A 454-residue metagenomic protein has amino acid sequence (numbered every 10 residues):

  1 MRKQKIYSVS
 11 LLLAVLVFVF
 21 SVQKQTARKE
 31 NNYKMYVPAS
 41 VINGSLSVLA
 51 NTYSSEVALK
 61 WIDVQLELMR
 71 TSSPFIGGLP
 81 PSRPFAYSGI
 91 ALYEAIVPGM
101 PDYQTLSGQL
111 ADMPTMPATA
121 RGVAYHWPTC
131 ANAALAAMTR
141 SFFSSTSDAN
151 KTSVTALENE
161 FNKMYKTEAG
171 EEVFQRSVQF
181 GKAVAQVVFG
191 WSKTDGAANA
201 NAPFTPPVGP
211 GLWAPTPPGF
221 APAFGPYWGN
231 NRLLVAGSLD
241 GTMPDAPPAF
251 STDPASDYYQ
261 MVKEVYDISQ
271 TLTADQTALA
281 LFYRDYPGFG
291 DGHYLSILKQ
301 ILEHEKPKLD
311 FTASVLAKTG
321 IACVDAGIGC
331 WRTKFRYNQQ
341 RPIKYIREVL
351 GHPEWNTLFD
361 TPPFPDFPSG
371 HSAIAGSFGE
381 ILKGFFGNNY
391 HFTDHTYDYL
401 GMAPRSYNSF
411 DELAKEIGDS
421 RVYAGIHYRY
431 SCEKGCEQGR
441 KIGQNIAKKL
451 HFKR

Functional and structural regions predicted by a protein language model:
M1-S40: Bacterial Sec-dependent N-terminal signal peptides
R28-R454: Acidic/polar surface patches and capping/hinge elements
